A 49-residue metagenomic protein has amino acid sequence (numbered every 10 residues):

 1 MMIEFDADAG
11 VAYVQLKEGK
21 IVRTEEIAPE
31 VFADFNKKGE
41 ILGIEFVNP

Functional and structural regions predicted by a protein language model:
M1-P49: Small, basic N-terminal interaction modules of short regulatory proteins
